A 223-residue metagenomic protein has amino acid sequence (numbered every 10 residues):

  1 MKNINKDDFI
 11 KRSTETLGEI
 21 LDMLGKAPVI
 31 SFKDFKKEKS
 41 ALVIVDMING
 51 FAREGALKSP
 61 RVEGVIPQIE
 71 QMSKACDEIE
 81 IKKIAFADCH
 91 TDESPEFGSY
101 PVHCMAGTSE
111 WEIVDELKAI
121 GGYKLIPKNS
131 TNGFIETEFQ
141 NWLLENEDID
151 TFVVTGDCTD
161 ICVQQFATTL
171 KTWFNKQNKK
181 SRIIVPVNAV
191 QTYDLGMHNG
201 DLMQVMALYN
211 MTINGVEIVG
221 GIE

Functional and structural regions predicted by a protein language model:
M1-A41, V102-E223: Active-site-adjacent betaalpha module
E38, L42, G55-C89: A short alpha/beta connector and helix-capping loop motif
M47, C89, A189: Active-site metal-binding loops of divalent metal-dependent hydrolases
M47-G55: Short acidic, Gly/Ser-rich segments with clustered Asp/Glu that frequently serve as metal-coordination loops in enzyme
G50, H90-D92, G133, T159-D160: Solvent-exposed loop/turn segments at secondary-structure junctions within structured extracellular/periplasmic domains
E54-G55, S94-S99, E136-E138: Short, conserved acidic/polar surface loops in the N-terminal third of protein domains
G55-V62, S99-C104, H198: Short glycine-enriched, charge-decorated loop/helix-capping segments at active-site entrances that position
I84-M105: A basic- and aromatic-enriched beta-loop-alpha substructure that forms the phosphate/nucleotide- and DNA/RNA-contacting
